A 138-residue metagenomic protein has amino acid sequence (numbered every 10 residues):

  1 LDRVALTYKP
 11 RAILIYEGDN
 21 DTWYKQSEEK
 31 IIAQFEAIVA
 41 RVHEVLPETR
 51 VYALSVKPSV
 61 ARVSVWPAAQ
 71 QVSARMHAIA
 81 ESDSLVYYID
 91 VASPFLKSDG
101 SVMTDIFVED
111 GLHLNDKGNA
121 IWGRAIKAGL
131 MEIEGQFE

Functional and structural regions predicted by a protein language model:
L1-E138: Alpha-helical cap/lid subdomain in secreted, periplasmic, or secretory-pathway luminal O-acyl-processing enzymes
